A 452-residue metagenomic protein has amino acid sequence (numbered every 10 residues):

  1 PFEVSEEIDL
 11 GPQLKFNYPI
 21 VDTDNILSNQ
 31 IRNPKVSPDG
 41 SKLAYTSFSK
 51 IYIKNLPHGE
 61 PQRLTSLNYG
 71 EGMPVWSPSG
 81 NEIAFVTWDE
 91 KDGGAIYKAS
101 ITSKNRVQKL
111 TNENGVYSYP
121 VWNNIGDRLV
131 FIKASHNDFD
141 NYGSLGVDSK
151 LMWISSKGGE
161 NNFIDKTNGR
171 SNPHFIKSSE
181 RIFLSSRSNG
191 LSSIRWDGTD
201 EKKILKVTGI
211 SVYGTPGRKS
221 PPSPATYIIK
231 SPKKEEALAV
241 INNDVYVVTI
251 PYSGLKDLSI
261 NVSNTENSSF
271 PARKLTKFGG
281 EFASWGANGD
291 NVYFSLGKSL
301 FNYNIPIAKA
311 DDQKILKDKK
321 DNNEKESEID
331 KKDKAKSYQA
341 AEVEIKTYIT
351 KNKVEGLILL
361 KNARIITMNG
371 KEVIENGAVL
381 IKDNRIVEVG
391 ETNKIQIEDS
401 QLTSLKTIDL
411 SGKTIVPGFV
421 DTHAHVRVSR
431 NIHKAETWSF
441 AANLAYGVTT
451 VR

Functional and structural regions predicted by a protein language model:
P1-D9, I26-N29, A44-Y52, L56-P57 (+10 more regions): A flexible loop/linker signature enriched in serine peptidases of the S9 family
L10-I31, N267-T276: A short helix->beta-strand "capping" segment at the edge of beta-propeller domains
V21-K35, G217-I228, F278-A283: Signature of short aromatic-glycine-proline-rich micro-motifs recurring in repeat-based ectodomains
T208-P224, N264-S284: Conserved blade-ending motifs and adjacent loop-strand segments that build the rim/top face of beta-propeller domains
A310-V354: Non-catalytic propeptide/linker segments at domain boundaries
K371-V416: Histidine-rich, glycine-flanked metal-binding segment
K413-R452: Metal-associated gating/positioning segment near the N- to mid-region
